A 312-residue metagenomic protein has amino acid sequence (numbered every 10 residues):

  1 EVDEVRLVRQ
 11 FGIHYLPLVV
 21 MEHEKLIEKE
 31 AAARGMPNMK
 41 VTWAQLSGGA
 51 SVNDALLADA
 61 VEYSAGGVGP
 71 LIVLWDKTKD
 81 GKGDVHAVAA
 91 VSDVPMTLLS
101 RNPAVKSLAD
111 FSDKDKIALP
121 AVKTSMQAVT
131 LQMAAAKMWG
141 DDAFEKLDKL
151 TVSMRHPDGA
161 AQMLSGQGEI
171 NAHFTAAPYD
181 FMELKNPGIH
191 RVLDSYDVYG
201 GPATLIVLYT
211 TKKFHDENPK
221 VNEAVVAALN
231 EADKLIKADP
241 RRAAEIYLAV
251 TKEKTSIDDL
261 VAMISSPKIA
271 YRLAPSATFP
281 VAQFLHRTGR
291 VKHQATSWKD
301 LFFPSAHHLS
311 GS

Functional and structural regions predicted by a protein language model:
E1-F144, K149-S153, Q167, N171-A177 (+1 more regions): Short, glycine-/small- and polar/acidic-enriched structural segments that line small-molecule recognition paths
H14, H23, G48, V52 (+12 more regions): Stable alpha-helical elements in mature extracytoplasmic
L16, S92-L98, I189-H190, T204-L208 (+2 more regions): Small-molecule pocket liners
M36-V41, D142-K149, T251-M263, K292-W298: Short, surface-exposed acidic
D148, P157-A249: Pocket-lining segment of extracytoplasmic ligand-binding domains
H215-K292: Secondary-structure end/capping motifs
L285-S312: Conserved C-terminal helix/tail region of periplasmic/extracytoplasmic solute-binding proteins
